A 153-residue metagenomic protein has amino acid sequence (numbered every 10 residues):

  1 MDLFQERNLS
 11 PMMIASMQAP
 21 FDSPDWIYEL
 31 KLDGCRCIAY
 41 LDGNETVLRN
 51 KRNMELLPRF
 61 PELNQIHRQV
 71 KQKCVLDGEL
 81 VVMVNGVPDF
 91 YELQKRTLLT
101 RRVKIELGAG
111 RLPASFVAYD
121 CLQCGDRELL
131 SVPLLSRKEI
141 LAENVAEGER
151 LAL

Functional and structural regions predicted by a protein language model:
M1-L153: Catalytic cores of nucleic-acid ligases and guanylyltransferases
